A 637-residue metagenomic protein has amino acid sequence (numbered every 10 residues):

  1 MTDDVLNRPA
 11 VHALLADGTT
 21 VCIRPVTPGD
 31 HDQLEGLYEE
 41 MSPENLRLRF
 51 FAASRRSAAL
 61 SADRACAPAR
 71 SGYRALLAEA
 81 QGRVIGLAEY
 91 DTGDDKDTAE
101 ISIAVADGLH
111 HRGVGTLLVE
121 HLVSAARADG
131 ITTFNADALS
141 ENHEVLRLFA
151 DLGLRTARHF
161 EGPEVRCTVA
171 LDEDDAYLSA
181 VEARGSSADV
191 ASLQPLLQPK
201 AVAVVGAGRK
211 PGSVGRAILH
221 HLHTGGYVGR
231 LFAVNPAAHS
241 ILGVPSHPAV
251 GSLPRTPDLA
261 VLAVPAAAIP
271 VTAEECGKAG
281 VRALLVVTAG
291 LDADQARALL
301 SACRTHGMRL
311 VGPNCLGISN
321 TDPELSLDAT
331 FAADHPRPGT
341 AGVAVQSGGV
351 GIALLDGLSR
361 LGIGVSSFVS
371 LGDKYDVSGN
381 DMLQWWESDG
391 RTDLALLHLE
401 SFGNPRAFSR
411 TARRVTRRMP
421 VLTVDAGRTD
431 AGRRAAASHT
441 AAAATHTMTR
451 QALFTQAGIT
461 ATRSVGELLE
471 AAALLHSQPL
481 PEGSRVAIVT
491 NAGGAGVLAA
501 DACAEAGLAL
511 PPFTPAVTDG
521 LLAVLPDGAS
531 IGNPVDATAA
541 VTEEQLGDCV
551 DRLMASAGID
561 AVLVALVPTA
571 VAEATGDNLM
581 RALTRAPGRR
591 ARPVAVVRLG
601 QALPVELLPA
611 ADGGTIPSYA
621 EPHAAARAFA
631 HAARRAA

Functional and structural regions predicted by a protein language model:
M1-P195, P199-V202: Long, contiguous binding/interaction regions
D172-A637: Catalytic-core regions of core metabolic enzymes, especially those transforming organic acids/acyl-group intermediates
